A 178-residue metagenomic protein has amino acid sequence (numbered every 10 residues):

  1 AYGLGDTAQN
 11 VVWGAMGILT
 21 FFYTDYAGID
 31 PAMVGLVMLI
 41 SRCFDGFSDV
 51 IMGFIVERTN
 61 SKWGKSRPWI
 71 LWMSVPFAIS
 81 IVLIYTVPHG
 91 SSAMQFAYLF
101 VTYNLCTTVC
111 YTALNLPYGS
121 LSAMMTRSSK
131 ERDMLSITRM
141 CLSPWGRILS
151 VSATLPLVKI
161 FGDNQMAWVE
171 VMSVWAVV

Functional and structural regions predicted by a protein language model:
A1-V178: Membrane-embedded alpha-helical bundles of multi-pass transporters/translocases, especially carrier/permease families
